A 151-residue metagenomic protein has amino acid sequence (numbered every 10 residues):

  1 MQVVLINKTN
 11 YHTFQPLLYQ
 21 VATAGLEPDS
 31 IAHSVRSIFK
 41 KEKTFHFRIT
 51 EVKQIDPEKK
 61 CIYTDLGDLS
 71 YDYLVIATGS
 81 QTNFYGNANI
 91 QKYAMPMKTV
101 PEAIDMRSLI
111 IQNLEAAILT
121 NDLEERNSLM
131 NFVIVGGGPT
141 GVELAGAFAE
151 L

Functional and structural regions predicted by a protein language model:
M1-H46, K53, N127, F132-V133 (+1 more regions): Beta1-alpha1 glycine-rich phosphate/pyrophosphate-binding loop at the start of Rossmann-like nucleotide-binding domains
F45-V133: FAD-binding core/adjacent interface of flavoenzyme oxidoreductases
